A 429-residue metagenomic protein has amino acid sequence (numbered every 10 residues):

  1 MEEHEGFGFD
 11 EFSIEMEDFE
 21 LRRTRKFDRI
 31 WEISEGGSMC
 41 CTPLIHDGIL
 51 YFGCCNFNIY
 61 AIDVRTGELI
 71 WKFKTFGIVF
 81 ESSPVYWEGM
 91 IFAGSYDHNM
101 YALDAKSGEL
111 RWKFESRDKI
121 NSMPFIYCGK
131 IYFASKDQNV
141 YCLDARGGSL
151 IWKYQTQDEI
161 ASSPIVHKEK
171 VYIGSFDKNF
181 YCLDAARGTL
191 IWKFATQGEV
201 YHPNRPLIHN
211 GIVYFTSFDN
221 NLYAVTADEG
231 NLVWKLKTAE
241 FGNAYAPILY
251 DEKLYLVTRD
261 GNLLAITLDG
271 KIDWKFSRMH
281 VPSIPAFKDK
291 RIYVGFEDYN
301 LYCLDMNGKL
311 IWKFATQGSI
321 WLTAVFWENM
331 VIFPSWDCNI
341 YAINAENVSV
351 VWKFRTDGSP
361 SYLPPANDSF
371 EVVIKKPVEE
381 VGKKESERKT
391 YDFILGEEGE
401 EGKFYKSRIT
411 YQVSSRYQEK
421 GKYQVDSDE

Functional and structural regions predicted by a protein language model:
E2-L44, L69-W87, W112-Y127, K136 (+11 more regions): Extracytoplasmic beta-rich repeat domains
C54-R65: Beta-propeller domains
D63-T66, D104-G108, D144-G147, D184-G188 (+4 more regions): Short loop/turn segments that connect beta-strands within beta-propeller blades
V378-V381, E385: Charged, amphipathic alpha-helical linkers/stalks
